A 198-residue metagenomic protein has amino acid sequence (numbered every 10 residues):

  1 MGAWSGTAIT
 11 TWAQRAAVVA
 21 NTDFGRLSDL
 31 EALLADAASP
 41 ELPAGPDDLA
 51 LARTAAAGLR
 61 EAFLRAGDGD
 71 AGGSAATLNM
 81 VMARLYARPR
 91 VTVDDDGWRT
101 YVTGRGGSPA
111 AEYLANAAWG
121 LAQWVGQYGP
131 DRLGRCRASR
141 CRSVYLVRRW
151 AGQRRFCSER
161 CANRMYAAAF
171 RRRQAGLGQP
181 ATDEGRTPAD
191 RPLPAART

Functional and structural regions predicted by a protein language model:
M1-V147, L177-T198: Short helix-coil boundary/hinge micro-motifs
W150-A151, R172: Short, glycine/charged-enriched secondary-structure capping and boundary segments
A151-A162: Cysteine-rich micro-motifs
R164-A175: Short metal-binding segments enriched for Cys and/or His
